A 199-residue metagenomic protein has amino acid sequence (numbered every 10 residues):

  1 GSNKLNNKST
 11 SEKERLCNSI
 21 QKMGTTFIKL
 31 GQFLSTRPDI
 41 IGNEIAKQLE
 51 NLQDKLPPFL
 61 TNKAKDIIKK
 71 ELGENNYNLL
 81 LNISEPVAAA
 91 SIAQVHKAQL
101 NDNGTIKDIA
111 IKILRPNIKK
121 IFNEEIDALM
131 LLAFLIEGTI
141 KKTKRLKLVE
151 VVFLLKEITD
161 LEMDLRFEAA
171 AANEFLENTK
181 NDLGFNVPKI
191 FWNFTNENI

Functional and structural regions predicted by a protein language model:
G1-I199: Broad phosphate/nucleotide-binding scaffolds in NTP-utilizing and phosphate-metabolizing enzymes
